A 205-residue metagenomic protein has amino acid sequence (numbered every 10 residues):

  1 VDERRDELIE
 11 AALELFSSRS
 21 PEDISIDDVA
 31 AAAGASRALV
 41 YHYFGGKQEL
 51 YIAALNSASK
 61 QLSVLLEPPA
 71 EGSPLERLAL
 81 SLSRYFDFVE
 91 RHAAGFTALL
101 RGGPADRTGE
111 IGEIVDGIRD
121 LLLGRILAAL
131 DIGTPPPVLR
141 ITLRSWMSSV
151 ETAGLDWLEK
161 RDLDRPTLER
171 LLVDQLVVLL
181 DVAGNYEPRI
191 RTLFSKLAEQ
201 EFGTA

Functional and structural regions predicted by a protein language model:
R5-D6, I26, Q48, I52 (+6 more regions): Short, structured helix-loop boundary elements
E7, A11, L15-E49, A53: Helix-turn-helix
E7, A11-S18, Q61-P69, R77 (+2 more regions): Solvent-exposed, amphipathic alpha-helical segments
Y51-A58, L99, I114-I118: Alpha-helical DNA-contacting segments of helix-turn-helix folds
A53, E67-A94, P136, E169: Hydrophobic alpha-helical connector segments
L80, T108-I132, P137-S148, T152 (+1 more regions): Amphipathic alpha-helical packing segments from all-alpha helical-bundle domains
F88-G112, G124-L127, T152-E159, R189: Amphipathic alpha-helical segments used for helix-helix packing
P188-A205: Long, charge-rich low-complexity segments
